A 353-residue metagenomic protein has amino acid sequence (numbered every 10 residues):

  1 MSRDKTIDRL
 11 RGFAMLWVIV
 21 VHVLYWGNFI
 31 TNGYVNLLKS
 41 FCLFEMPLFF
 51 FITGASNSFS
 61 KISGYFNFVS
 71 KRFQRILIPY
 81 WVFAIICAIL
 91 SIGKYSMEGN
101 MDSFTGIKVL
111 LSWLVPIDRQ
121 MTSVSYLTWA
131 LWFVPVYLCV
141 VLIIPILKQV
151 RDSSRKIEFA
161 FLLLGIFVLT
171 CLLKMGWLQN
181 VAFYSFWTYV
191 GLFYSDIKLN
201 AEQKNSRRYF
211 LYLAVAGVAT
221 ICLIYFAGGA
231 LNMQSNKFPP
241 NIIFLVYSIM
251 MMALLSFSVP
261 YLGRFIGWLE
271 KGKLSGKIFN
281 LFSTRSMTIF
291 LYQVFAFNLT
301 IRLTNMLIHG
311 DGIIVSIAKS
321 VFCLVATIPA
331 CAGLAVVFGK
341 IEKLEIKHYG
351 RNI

Functional and structural regions predicted by a protein language model:
K5-S60, I76-A84: Functionally critical transmembrane alpha-helices in membrane proteins and complexes, commonly lining
L16, V20-V23, A84, L162-M175 (+3 more regions): Aromatic-anchored segments of alpha-helical transmembrane domains
Y34-M46, M121-V136, C171-V190, F226-A253: Interfacial loop-to-helix transition and helix-capping segments at the boundaries of transmembrane helices
E45-R72, F83-N100, L262-G267, A296 (+2 more regions): Juxtamembrane transmembrane-helix termini
I76, Y80-L138: Membrane-interface helix-loop-helix regions
C139-L164, F193-V215: Solvent-exposed interhelical
A201-S286, F295, I314: Alpha-helical transmembrane segments and terminal signal-anchor/GPI-anchor hydrophobic tails, characterized by long
V259-M287, V294-I353: C-terminal "closing" transmembrane helix and its immediate cytosolic amphipathic cap in multi-pass membrane proteins
